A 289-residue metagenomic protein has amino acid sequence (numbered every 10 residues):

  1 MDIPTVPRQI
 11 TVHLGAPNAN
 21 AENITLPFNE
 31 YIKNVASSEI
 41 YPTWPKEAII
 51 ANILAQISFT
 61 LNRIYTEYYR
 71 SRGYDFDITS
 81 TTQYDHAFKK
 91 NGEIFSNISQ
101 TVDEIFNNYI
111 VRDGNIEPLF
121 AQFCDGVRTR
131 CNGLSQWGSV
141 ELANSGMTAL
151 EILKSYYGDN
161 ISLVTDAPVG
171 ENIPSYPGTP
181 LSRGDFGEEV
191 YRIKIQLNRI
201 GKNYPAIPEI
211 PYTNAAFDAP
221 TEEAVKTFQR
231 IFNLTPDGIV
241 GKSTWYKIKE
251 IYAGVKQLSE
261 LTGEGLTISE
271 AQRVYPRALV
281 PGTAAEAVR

Functional and structural regions predicted by a protein language model:
M1-R289: Conserved, single-site charged/polar hotspot
